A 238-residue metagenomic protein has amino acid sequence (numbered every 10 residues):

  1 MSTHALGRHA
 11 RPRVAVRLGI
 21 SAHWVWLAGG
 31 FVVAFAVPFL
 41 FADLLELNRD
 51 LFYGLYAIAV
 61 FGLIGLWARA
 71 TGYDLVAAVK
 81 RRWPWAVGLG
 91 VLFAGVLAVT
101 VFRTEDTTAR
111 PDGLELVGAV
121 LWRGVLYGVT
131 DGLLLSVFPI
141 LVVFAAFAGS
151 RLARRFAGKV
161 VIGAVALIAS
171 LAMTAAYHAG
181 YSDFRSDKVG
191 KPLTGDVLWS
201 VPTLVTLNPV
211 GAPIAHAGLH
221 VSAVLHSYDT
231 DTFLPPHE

Functional and structural regions predicted by a protein language model:
M1-R17: Short, Lys/Arg-rich, polar N-terminal cytosolic tail immediately upstream of the first transmembrane signal-anchor
S2, I20, T130-L134: A broadly tuned "polar low-complexity/structure-edge" signature
R13-S21, V25, L47-L51, L55 (+10 more regions): Structural motif marking the loop-to-transmembrane transition
V14-A70, R81-G90: Alpha-helical transmembrane segments in multi-pass membrane proteins
V33, V37, F41, L63-W67 (+5 more regions): Residue-level signal for alpha-helical transmembrane segments in multi-pass membrane proteins
A34, Y56-A59, V96, T130 (+1 more regions): Generic signature of intrinsically disordered, low-complexity segments enriched in small/polar residues
F41-L51, T71-V161, F233: Juxtamembrane helix-loop-helix connectors linking adjacent transmembrane helices in multi-pass membrane enzymes
L121-E238: Transmembrane helix-loop-helix hairpins at the membrane interface of multi-pass integral membrane proteins
